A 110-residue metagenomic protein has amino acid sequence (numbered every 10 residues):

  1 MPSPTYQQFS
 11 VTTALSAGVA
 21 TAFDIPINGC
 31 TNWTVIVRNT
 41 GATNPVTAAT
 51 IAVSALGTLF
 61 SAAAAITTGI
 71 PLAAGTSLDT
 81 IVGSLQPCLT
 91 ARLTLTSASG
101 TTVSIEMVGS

Functional and structural regions predicted by a protein language model:
M1-G29: Transition segment at domain starts
G18, A74-G75, C88: Tight coil/turn sites that cap or link beta-strands
T21-I25, S77-S84: Exposed aromatic-hydrophobic patches
G29-V37, G83-T102: Noncatalytic modules at the cell exterior or secretory-pathway interfaces, chiefly beta-strand-rich lectin/adhesion
T34-I36, T50-A52, S104-E106: Beta-strand signatures of extracellular beta-sandwich domains
R38, S54-L56, T96, V108: A generic structural motif
G41-S77: Non-cytosolic beta-sandwich-type ligand-binding/adhesion modules
V46-T47, S99-S110: Edge beta-strands of jelly-roll/beta-sandwich modules across compartments, strongly enriched in secreted/luminal
